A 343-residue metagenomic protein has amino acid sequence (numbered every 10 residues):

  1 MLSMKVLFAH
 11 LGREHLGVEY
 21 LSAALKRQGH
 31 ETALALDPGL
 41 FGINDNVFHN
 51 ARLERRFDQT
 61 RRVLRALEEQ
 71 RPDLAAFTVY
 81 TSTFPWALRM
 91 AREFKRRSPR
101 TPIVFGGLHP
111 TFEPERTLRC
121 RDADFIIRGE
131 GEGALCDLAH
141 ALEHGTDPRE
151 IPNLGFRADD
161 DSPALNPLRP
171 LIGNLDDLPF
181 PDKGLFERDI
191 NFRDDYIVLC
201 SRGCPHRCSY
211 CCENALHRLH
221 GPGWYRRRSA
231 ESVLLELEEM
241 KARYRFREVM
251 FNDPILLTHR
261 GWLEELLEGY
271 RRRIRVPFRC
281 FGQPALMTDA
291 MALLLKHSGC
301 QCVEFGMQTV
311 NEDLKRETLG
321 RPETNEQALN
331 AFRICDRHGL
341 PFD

Functional and structural regions predicted by a protein language model:
S3-L7, E31, D194-I197: Residues that mark the start of a beta-strand
K5-L11, L21, A33-I43, R52-I172: Glycine-rich beta-alpha loop elements in corrinoid/cobalamin-binding modules across cobalamin-dependent enzymes
G12, D176-F342: Radical SAM [4Fe-4S] cluster-binding motif and immediate context
L16, G42-N44, F84, E113 (+3 more regions): Generic structural signal for helix capping and beta-alpha/helix-loop junctions
G17, L21, W86-M90, G131 (+3 more regions): Residues at alpha-helix caps and immediate loop-helix transition turns in enzyme cores, especially N- and C-cap
S22-T32, R271: Short helix-loop-beta junction
K26, K95, D336: Anion (oxyanion) recognition and catalysis
E31, R100-P102, Q301, P341: Residue-level detector of anion-binding/catalytic polar loops
